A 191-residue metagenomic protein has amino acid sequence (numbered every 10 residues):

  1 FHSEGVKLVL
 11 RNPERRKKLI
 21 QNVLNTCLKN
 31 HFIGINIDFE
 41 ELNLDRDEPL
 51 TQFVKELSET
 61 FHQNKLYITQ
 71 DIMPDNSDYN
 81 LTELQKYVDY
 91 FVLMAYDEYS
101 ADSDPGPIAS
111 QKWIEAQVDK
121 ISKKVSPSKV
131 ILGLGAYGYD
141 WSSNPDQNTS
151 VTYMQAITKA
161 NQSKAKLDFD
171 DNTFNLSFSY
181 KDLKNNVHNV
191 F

Functional and structural regions predicted by a protein language model:
F1-Q111: Chitinase-like catalytic core of GlcNAc-active glycosidases
C27, F61, V118-I121, A160: Hydrophobic, Leu/Ile/Phe/Ala-enriched alpha-helical segments that form helix-helix packing faces
N64-K65, K123-S128, N161-K164: Structural alpha-beta junctions
Y96-D97, G135-Y137: Histidine- and/or cysteine-centered catalytic micro-motif in compact active-site loops
I108-P127: Catalytic-core region of carbohydrate-active enzymes that cleave or remodel glycosidic bonds
A136-F191: Glycan-binding loop/region signatures in secreted carbohydrate-active enzymes
